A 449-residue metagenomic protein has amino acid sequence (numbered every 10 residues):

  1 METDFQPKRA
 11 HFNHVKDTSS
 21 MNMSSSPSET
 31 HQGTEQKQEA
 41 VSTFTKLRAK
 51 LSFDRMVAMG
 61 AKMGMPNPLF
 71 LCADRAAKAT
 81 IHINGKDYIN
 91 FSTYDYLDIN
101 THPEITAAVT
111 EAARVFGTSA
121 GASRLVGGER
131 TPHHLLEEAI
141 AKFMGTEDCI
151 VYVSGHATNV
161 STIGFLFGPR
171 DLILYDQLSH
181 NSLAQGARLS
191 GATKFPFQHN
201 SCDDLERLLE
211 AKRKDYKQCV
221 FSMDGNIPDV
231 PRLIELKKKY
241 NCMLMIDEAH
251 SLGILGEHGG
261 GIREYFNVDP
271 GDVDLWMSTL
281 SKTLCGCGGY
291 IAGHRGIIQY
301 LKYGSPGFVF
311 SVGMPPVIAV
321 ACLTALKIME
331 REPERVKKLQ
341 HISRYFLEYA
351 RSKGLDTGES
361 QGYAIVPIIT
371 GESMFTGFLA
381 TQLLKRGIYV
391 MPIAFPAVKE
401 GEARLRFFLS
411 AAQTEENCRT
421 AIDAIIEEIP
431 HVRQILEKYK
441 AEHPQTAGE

Functional and structural regions predicted by a protein language model:
E2-E39, T45-F116, C242: N-terminal "arm"/small-domain region of PLP-dependent enzymes with the aminotransferase-like
E2-H11, V15-T18, P103, A107 (+5 more regions): PLP-dependent enzyme catalytic core of the Aspartate aminotransferase-like
M56-V57, S92-D95, K327, A364-M374 (+1 more regions): Conserved PLP-binding active-site segment of the aspartate aminotransferase-like
L69, V336-L347, R351-G387, A397 (+3 more regions): Conserved PLP-binding catalytic core of the aspartate aminotransferase-like
A107-S154: Conserved N-terminal alpha-helix of the aminotransferase class I/II PLP-enzyme fold
P169, D176-K217, E334: PLP-dependent aminotransferase-class I/II
F195, H199-I246: Active-site phosphate-binding strand-loop segment of PLP-dependent enzymes
Y240-M243, H250, L255-G362, E372-F375: Active-site C-terminal subdomain of aminotransferase-like
